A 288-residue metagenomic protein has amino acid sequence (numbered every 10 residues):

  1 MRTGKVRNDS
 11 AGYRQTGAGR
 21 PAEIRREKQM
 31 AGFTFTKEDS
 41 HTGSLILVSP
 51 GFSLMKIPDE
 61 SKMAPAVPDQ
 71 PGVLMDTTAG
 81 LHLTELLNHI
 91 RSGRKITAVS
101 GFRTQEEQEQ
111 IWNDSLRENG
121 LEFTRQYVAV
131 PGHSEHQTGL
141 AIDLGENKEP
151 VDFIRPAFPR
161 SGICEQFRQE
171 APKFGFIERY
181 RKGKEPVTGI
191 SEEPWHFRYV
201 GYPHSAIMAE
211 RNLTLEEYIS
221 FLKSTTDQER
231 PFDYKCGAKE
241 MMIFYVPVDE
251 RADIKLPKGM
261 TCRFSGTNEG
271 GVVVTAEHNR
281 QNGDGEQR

Functional and structural regions predicted by a protein language model:
M1-G101, Q105-R288: Extracytoplasmic cell-surface/polysaccharide-interacting catalytic and binding patches
